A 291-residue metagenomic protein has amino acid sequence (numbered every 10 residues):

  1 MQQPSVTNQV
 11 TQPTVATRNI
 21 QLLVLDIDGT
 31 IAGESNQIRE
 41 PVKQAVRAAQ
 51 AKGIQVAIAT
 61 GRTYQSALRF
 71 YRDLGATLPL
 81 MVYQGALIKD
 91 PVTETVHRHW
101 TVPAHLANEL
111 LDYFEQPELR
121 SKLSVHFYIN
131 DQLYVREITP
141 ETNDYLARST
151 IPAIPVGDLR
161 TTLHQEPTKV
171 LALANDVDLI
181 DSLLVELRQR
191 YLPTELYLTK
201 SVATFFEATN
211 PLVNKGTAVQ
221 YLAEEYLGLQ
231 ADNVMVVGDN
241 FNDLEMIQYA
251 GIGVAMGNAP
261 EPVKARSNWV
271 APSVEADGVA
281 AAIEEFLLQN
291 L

Functional and structural regions predicted by a protein language model:
M1-L25, R47, A51: Non-catalytic pre-domain segments flanking phosphatase-related domains
P13-L22, R39, E207-L291: Mg2+-dependent phosphoryl-transfer enzymes with acidic/Ser/Thr/Gly-rich catalytic loops
S35-T142: Active-site phosphate-binding/coordination module
V42, A67-Y71, L183, L187 (+3 more regions): Hydrophobic packing residues within well-ordered alpha-helices of enzyme cores
Y64-A67, A107, I180, L184 (+2 more regions): A general structural signal for well-ordered alpha-helical segments in protein cores
R120-V237, F241, N258: Conserved acidic, metal-coordinating active-site core of Asp-based, Mg2+-dependent phosphoryl-transfer enzymes
